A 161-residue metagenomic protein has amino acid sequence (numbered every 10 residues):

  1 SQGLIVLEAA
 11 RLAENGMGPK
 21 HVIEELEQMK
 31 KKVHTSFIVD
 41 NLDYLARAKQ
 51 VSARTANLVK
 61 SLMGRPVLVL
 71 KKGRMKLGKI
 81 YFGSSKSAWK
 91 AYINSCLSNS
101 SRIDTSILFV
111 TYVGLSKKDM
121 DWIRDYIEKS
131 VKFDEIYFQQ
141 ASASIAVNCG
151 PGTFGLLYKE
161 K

Functional and structural regions predicted by a protein language model:
S1-K161: Mixed-charge interfacial surface used for oligomerization/domain docking and macromolecular partner engagement
